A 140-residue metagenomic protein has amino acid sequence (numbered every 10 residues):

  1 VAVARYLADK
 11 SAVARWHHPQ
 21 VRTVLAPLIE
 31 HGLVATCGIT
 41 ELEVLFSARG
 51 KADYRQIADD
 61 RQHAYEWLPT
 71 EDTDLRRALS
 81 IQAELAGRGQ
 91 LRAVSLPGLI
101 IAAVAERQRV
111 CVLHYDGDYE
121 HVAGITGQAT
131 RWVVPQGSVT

Functional and structural regions predicted by a protein language model:
V1-R5, A102, E106-T140: Acidic, PIN/NYN-like endoribonuclease modules and their adjacent C-terminal/linker elements
V1-T36, F46-D59: Short, well-structured N-terminal submotif of metal-dependent ribonuclease cores
Y6, L33-A35, H63-P69, C111: Short loop->beta-strand "edge-of-pocket" segments that line small-molecule binding or catalytic clefts across diverse
D9-K10, T40, Y115: A secondary-structure boundary/capping signal
V13-A14, E41-V44, Y119-E120: A generic structural signal for short hydrophobic patches within well-formed alpha-helices
R22, E41, Y54-R55, L75-A78 (+1 more regions): A general structural signal for well-ordered alpha-helical segments in protein cores
A52-D74: Active-site-proximal, substrate-binding regions of enzyme catalytic domains and RNA-binding/basic surfaces
E66-L113: Active-site neighborhoods of divalent-metal-dependent phosphate/nucleic-acid chemistry enzymes
